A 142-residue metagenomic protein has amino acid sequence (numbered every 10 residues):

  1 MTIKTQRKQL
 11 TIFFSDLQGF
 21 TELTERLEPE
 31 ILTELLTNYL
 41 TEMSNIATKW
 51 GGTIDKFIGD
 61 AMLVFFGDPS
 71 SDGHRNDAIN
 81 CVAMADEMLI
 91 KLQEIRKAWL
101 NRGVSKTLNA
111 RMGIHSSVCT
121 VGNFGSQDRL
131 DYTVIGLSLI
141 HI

Functional and structural regions predicted by a protein language model:
M1-I54, I58, N101-S105: Juxtacatalytic helix/coil linker segments that couple regulatory or sensory modules to the catalytic cores
S15, I46-N80, E94-L137: Catalytic core of nucleotidyl cyclases, primarily class III adenylyl/guanylyl cyclases
L32-Y39, C81-M84, M88, S138: Hydrophobic alpha-helical membrane-association signature
I140-I142: Conserved small/polar residues in nucleotide/adenosyl-binding loops
